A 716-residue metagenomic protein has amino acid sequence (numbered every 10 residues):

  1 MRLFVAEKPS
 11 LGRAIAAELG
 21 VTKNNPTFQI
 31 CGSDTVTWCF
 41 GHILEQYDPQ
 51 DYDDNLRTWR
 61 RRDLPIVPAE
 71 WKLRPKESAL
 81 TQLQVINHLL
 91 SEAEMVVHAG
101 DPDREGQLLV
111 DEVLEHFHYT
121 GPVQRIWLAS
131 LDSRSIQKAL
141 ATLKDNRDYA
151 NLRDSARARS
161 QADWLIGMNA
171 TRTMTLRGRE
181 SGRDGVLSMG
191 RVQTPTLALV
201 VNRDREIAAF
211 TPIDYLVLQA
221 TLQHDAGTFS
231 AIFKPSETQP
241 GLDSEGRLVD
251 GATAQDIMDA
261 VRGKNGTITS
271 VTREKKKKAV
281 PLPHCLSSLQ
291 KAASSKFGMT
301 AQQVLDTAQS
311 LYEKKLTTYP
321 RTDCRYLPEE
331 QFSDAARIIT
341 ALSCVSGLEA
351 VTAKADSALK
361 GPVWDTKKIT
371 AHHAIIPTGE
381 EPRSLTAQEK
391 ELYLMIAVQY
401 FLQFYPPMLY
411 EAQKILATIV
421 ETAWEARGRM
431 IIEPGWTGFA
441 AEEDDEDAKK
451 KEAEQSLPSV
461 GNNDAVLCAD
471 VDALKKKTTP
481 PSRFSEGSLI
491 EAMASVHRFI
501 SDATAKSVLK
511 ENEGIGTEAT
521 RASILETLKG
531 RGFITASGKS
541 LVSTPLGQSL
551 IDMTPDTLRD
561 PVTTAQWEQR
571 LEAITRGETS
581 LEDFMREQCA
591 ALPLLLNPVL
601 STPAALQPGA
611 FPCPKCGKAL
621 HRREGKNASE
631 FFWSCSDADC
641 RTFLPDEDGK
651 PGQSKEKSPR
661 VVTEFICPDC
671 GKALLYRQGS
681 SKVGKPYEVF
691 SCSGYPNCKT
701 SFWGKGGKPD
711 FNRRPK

Functional and structural regions predicted by a protein language model:
M1-M168, P480: Intrinsically disordered, low-complexity regulatory segments
R2, A79, H116, T171 (+5 more regions): Basic, low-complexity terminal or inter-domain segments flanking catalytic cores
P26-D54, T194-P240, Q403-Q455: Structured, non-catalytic alpha/beta "coupling" segments that mediate domain-domain communication and provide generic
W71-V96, L199-V200, A292-A293, L394-F401 (+2 more regions): Phosphate-interacting basic helix/loop segments used at nucleotide- and nucleic-acid interfaces
S135-A220: C-terminal or mid-to-C-terminal helical accessory/interaction module adjacent to the motor/catalytic core
L242-L282, V562: Metal- or metallocofactor-binding catalytic centers and their adjacent structured scaffolds across diverse enzyme
